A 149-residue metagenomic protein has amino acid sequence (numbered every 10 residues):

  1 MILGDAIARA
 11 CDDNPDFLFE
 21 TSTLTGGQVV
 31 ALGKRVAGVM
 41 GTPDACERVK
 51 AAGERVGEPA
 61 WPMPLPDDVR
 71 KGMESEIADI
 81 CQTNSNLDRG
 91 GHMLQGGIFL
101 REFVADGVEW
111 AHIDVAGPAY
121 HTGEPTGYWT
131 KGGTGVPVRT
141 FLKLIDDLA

Functional and structural regions predicted by a protein language model:
M1-A149: A generic structural signal for tightly packed, nonpolar segments enriched in small/aliphatic residues
